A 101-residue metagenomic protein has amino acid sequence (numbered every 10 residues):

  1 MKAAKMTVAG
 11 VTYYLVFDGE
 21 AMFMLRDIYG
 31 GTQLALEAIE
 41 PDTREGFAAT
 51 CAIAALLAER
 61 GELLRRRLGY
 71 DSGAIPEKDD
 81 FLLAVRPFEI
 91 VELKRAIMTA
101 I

Functional and structural regions predicted by a protein language model:
M1-T12, F23, D27-E45, E62-I101: Charged interaction scaffolds used for protein-protein
V16-F17: Short linear motifs in exposed loops
A48-R60, T99: Short, hydrophobic/amphipathic alpha-helical patches that form generic packing surfaces within helical domains
